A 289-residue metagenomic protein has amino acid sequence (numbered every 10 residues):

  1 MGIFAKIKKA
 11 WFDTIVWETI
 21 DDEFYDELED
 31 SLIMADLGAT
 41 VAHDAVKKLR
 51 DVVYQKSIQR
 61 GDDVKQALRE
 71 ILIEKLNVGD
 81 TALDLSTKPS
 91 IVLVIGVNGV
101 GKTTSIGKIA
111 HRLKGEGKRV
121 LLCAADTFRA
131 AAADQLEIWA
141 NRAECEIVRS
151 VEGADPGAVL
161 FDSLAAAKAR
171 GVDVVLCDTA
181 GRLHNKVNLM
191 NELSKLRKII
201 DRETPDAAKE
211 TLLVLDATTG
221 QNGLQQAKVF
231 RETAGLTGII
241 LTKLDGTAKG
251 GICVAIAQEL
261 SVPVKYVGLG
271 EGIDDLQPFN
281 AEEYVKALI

Functional and structural regions predicted by a protein language model:
F4-A125, A132-C177: Primarily NTPase-proximal linker/entry elements flanking Walker-type ATP/GTP-binding cores
D22, H43, I58, D62 (+5 more regions): Non-catalytic, surface-exposed connector residues within folded enzymatic/regulatory domains
A39-V41, R129, D245, I273: Short hydrophobic/aromatic residue motifs in ordered secondary structure
I95-G96, D178, V214, G268: Short beta-strand segments
A125-F128, E152, T218, L244: Structured loop/turn residues at secondary-structure junctions
P156-R170, H184-I289: Conserved catalytic-core segment of NTP-binding enzymes
A180-R182: Short glycine-rich anion-binding loops that position phosphate/pyrophosphate groups of nucleotides and phosphorylated
